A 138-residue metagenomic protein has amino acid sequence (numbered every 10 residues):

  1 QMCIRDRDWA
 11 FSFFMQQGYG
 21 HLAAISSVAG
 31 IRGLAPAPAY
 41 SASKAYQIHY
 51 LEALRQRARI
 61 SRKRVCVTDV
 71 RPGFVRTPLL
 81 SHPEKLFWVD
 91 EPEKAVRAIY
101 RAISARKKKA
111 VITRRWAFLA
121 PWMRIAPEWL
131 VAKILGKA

Functional and structural regions predicted by a protein language model:
M2-I4: Short, small-residue-biased leader/transition segments that mark boundaries at the very start of proteins
R7, S43: Active-site helix of classical SDR
F14-Q17: Helix-to-beta-strand junctions that scaffold the AdoMet/dcAdoMet cofactor pocket in Class I SAM-dependent enzymes
S27: Residue(s) in the substrate-gating loop at a strand-loop-helix junction that position the organic substrate next
R32, A53-V65: Active-site-adjacent segment of SDR/Rossmann-fold oxidoreductases
L34-P38: Active-site loop immediately N-terminal to the catalytic Tyr-X3-Lys motif of short-chain dehydrogenase/reductase
D69, E84-A120: C-terminal helical subdomain
P72-H82: Short, flexible catalytic-loop segment of classical short-chain dehydrogenase/reductase
